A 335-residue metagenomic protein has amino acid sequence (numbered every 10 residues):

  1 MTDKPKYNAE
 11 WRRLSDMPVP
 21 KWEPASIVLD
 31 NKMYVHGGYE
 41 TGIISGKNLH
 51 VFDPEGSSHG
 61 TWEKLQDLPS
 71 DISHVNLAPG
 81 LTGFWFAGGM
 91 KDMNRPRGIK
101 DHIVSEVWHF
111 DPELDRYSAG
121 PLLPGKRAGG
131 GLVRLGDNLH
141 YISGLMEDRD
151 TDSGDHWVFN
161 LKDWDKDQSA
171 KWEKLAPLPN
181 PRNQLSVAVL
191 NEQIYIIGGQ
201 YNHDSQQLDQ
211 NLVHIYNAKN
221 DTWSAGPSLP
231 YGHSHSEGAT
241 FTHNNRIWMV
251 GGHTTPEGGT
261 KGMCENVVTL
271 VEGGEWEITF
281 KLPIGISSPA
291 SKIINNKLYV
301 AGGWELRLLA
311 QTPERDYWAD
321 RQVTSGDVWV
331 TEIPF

Functional and structural regions predicted by a protein language model:
M1-F335: Kelch-like beta-propeller repeat domains
